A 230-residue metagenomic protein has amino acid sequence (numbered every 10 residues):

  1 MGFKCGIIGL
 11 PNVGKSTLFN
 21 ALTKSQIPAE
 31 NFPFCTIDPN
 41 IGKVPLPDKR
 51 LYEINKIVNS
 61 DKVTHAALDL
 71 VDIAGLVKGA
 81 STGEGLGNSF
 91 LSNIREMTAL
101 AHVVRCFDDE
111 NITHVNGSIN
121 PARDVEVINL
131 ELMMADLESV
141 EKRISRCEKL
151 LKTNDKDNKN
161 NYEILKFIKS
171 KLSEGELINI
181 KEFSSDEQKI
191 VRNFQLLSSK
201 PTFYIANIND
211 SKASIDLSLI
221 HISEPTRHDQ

Functional and structural regions predicted by a protein language model:
M1-I7, N193-S199, R227: Conserved NTPase motor "head" modules and their coupling/switch loops across ABC/AAA+ ATPases, GTPases, and GHKL ATPases
M1-K78, E84, N88-I94, L100-H102: Conserved G1/Walker A P-loop phosphate-binding module
G14, S214, R227: Conserved GTPase G-domain signal focused on the G5
Q26-I27, K78, N111, A213 (+1 more regions): Conserved protein kinase catalytic core
L51, S214-L219: Short, conserved charged micro-motifs
V71, V104, A206, H228: Active-site flanking residues adjacent to catalytic metal/cofactor-binding acidic residues
S81-F203, N209, A213-D216: Phosphate/Mg2+-binding loops and adjacent switch elements in nucleotide/diphosphate-handling enzyme cores
I220-Q230: Single conserved hydrophobic/aromatic residue that forms the stacking wall/gate of nucleotide- or nucleobase-binding
